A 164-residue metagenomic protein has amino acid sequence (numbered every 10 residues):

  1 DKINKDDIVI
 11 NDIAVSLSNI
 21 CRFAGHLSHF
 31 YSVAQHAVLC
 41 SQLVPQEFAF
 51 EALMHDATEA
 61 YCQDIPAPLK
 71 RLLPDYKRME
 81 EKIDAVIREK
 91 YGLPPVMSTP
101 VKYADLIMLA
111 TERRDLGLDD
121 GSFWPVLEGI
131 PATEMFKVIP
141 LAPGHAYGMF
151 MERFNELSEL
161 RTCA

Functional and structural regions predicted by a protein language model:
D1-A164: Metal-dependent phosphohydrolase cores
